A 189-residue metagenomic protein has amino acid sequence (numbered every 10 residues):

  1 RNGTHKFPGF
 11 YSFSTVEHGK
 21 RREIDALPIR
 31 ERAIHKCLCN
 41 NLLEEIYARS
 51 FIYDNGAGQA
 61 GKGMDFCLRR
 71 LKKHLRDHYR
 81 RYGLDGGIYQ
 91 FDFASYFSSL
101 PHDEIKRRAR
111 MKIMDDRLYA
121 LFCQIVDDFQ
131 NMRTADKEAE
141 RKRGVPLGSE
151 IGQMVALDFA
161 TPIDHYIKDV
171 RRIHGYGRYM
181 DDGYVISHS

Functional and structural regions predicted by a protein language model:
N2-K20, Y119-D136: Reverse-transcriptase-like RNA-dependent polymerase core
F7-F10, I29, A33, C37 (+3 more regions): Generic alpha-helix structural propensity
F7-P8, N55, I113-M114: P-loop NTPase nucleotide-binding core
S14-V16, D25-R30, D77-Y82: Short, charge-rich binding segments
R21-I52, R141-D169: Conserved pre-motif C helix in the palm subdomain of viral-like polymerases
C39-F91, S95-S98: Active-site-proximal segment of RNA-dependent polymerases
H74-M180, Y184-H188: Conserved polymerase palm-domain catalytic core
